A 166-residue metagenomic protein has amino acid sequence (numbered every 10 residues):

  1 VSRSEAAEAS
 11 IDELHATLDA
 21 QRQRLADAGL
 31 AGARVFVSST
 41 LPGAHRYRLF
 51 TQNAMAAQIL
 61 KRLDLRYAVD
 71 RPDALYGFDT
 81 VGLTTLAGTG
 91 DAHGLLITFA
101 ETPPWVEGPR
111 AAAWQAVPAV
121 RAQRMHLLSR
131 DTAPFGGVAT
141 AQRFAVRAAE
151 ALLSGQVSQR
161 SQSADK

Functional and structural regions predicted by a protein language model:
V1-A44, D131-K166: Extracytoplasmic substrate-binding proteins
R24-L30, I59, L86-G88: Short, conserved, surface-exposed binding loops centered on an aromatic residue
A33-T40, D70-R71, L96-F99: Short, conserved beta-strand edge motifs with alternating hydrophobic and charged residues
A44-H45, P104: Flexible loop/turn segments at secondary-structure boundaries
R46-D79: Alpha-helical, coiled-coil/dimerization segments enriched in small aliphatic residues
T80-D91: Short helices/loops that flank or line small-molecule/ion binding pockets
T89-K166: Structured C-terminal subdomain patch of bacterial secreted/periplasmic proteins
